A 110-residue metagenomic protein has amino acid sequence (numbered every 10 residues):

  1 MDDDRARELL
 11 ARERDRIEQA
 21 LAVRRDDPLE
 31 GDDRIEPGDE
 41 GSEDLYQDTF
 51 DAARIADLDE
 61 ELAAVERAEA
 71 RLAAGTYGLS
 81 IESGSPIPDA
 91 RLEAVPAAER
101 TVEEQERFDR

Functional and structural regions predicted by a protein language model:
M1-A74, A94, E103, R110: Interaction interfaces in information-processing and related assembly proteins
Y77, A98: Residues immediately within or flanking Cys/His clusters that coordinate Zn2+ in small zinc-binding modules
S80-S83, T101: Short cysteine-rich clusters marking metal-coordination/redox-active sites
P86-P88, D109: Short functional micro-motifs and their immediate structural scaffolds
D89-E93: Short, non-ligating residues that shape and space the ligands of small metal-coordination modules and catalytic
E99, F108: The DNA-recognition helices of helix-turn-helix-type DNA-binding domains
